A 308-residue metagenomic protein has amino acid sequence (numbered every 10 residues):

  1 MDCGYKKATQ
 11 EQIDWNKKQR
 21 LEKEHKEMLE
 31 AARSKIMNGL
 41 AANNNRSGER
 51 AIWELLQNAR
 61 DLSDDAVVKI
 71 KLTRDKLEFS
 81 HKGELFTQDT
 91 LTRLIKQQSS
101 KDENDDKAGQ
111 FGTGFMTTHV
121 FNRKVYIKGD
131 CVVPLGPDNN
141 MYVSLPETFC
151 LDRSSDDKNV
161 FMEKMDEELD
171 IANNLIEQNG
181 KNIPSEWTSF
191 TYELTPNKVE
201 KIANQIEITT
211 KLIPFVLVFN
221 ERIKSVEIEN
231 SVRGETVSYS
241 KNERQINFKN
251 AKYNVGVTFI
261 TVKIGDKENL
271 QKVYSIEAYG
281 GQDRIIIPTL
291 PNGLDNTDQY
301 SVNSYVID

Functional and structural regions predicted by a protein language model:
M1-K6, S34-M37, R74, I127-D308: GHKL/Bergerat-fold ATPase module
M1-S185, E193: GHKL (Bergerat-fold) ATPase N-terminal catalytic module, capturing the glycine-rich phosphate-binding loop and acidic
